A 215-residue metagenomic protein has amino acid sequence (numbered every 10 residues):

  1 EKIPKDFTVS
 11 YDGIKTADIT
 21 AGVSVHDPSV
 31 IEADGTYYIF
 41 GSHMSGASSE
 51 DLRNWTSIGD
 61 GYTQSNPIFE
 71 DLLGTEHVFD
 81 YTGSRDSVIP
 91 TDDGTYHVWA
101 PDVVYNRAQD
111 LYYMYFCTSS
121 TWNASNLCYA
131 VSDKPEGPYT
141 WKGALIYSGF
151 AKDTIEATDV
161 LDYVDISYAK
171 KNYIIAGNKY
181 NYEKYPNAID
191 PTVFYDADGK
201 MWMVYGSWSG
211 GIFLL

Functional and structural regions predicted by a protein language model:
E1-L215: Carbohydrate-active catalytic/glycan-binding domains of CAZyme proteins, especially the secreted or lumenal ectodomains
